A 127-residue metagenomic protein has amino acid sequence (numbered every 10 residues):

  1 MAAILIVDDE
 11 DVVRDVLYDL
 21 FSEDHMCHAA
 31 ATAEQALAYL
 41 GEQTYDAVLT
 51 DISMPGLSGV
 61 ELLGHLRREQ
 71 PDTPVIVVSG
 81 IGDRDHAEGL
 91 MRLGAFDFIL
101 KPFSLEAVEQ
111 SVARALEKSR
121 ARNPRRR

Functional and structural regions predicted by a protein language model:
D11-H28: Two-component/phosphorelay signaling modules centered on CheY-like receiver
T32-Q35, S58-E61: Acidic catalytic/metal-coordinating carboxylates
Q43-L49: Active-site beta3 strand of CheY-like receiver
M54: Receiver (REC) domain active-site loop signature in two-component systems and cognate sites in sensor histidine kinases
D85, F103-V112: C-terminal output helix
E117-R127: CheY-like receiver
